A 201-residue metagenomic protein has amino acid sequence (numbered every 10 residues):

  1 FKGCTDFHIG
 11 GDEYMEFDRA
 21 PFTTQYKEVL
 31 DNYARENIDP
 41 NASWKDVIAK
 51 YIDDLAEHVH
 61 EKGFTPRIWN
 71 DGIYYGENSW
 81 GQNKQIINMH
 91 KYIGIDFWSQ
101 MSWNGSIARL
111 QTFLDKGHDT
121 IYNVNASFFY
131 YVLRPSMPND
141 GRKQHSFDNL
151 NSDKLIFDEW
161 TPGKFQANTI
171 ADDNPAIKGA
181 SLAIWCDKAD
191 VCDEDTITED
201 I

Functional and structural regions predicted by a protein language model:
K2-F7, E13, Y33-I201: Substrate-binding groove of N-acetylhexosamine-processing glycoside hydrolases
H8-F17, T23: Glycine-centered small-residue hotspots that permit tight backbone geometry or close packing
D18-A34, R142: Aromatic- and acidic-residue-enriched segments that line the glycan-binding/catalytic groove of carbohydrate-active
